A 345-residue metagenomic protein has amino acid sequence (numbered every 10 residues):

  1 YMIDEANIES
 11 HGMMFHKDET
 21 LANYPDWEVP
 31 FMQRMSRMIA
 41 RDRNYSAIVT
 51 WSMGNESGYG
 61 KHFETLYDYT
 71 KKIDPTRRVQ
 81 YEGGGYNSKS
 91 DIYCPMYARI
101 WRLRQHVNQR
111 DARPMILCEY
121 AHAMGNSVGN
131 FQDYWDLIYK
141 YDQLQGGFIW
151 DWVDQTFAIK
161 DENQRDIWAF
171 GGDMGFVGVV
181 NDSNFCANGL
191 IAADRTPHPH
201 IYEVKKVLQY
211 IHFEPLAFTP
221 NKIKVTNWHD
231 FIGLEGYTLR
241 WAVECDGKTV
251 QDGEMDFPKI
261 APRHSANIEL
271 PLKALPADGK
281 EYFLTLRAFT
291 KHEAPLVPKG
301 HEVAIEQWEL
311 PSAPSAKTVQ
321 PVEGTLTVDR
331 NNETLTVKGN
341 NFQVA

Functional and structural regions predicted by a protein language model:
Y1-K224, W228-T249: Extended substrate-binding grooves/exosites of carbohydrate-active enzymes
M32, K222-H229, L270, L284-A288 (+1 more regions): Buried hydrophobic-core signal for structured, non-transmembrane domains
F218, A261-S265, L275-G279, P298 (+2 more regions): Surface-exposed coil/turn segments at beta-strand junctions on protein surfaces, enriched
N221-I223, L239, G253, I268-L270 (+2 more regions): Hydrophobic residues positioned within well-ordered beta-strands of beta-sheet architectures
E244-Y282, A288-F289: Intrinsically disordered, low-complexity Pro/Gly/Ser/Thr-rich segments with frequent PxxP/GP/PP motifs and embedded
G253-D256, P298-E302, Q307, N340-A345: Short amphipathic beta-strand/extended segments with alternating polar/hydrophobic composition
A274-A316: Terminal connector regions
T285, T290, P314-A345: Beta-strand-rich N-terminal accessory domains
